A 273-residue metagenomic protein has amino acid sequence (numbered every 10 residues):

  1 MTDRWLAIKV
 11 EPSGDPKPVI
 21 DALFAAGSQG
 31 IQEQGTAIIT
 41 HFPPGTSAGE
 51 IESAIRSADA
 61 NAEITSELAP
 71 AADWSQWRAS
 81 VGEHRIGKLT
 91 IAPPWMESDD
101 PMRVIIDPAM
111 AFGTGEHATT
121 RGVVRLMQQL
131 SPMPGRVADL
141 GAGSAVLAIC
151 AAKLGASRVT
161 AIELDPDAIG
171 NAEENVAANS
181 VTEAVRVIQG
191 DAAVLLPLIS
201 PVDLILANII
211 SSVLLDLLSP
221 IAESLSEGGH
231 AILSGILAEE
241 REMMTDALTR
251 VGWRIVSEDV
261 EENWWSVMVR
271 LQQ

Functional and structural regions predicted by a protein language model:
T2-S98: N-terminal auxiliary segments of SAM/dcSAM-dependent transferases
G30, R158-V159, A231: A short hydrophobic/small-residue beta-strand
W74-M133: SAM-dependent Rossmann-like transferase core, predominantly class I methyltransferases with a strong bias toward
M110, T114-P197, P201: Conserved SAM/SAH cofactor-binding pocket of Class I
L130, L164-Q273: S-adenosylmethionine
